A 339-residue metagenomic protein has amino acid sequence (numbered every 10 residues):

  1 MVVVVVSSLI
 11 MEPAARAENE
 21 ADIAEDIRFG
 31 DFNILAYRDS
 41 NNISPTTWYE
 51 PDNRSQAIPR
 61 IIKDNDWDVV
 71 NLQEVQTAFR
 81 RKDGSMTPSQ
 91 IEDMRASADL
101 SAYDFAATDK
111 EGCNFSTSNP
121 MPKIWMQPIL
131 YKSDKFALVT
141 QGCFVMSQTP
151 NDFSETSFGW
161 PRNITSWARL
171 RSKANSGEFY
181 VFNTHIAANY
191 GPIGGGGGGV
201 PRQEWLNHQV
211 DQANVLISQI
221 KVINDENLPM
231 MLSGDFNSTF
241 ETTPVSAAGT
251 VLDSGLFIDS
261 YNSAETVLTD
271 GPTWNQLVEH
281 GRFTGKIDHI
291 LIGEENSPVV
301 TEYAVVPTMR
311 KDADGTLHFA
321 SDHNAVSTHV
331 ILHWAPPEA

Functional and structural regions predicted by a protein language model:
V2, V6, I10-L100, K110-M121 (+2 more regions): N-terminal, active-site-proximal structural segment of metallo-dependent hydrolase catalytic domains
A21-E25, I62-D64, A96-L100, P120-I124 (+6 more regions): Extracellular/periplasmic catalytic domains that process cell-envelope and extracellular macromolecules
F29-I34, I58-T87, L130, A168 (+5 more regions): Active-site beta-strand/loop signature of hydrolases that rely on acidic residues for catalysis
D31-S55, P150-G159, A187-H208: Acidic/histidine-rich helix-loop elements that form or flank divalent-metal/phosphate-binding sites at the catalytic
R38, T77-R80, N114, N189-Y190 (+2 more regions): Active-site environment of divalent metal-dependent phosphoester hydrolases
N53-I61, M86-S89, D93, W125 (+5 more regions): Extracytoplasmic/secreted proteins, especially bacterial periplasmic and envelope-associated proteins
V75-A187, V305: Structured beta-strand-rich core segments of catalytic domains in phosphoester-bond hydrolases
I220-M231, S238-A339: Metal-dependent phosphoester-hydrolase catalytic domains
